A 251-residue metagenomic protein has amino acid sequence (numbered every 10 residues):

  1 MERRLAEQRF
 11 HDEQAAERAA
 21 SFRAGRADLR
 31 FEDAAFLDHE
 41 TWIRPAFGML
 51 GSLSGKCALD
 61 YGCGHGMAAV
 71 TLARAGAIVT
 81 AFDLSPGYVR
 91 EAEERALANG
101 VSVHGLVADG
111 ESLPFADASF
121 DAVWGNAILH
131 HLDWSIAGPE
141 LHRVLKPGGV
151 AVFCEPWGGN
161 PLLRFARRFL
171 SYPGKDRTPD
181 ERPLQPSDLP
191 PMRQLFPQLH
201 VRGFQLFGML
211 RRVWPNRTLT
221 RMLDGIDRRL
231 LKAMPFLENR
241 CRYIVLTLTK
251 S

Functional and structural regions predicted by a protein language model:
M1-L53: Conserved class I S-adenosyl-L-methionine
L59, H65-S112: Class I SAM-dependent methyltransferase SAM/SAH-binding core
W124: A conserved beta-strand element that flanks and buttresses the S-adenosyl-L-methionine
I128: Hydrophobic adenine-recognition pocket in adenosine-nucleotide-binding enzymes
I136-P147: A short glycine-rich, Lys/Arg-flanked "PGG" loop and its adjoining helix->strand segment in the class I
V150-K175: Conserved class I S-adenosyl-L-methionine
E181-H200: Short alpha-helix
G203-S251: A C-terminal cap/extension of S-adenosyl-L-methionine-dependent methyltransferases that defines the acceptor-substrate
